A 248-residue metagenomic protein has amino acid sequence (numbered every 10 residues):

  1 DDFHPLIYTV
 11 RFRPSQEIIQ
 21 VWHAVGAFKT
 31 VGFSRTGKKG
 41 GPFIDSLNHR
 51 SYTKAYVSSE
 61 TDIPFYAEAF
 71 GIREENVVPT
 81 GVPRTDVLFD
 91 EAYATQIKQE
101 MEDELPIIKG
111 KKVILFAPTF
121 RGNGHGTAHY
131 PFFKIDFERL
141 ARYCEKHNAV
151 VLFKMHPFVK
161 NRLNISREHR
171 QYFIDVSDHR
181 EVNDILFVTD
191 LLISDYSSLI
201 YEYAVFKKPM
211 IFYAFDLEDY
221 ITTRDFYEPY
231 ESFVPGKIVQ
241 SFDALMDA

Functional and structural regions predicted by a protein language model:
D1-T95: Active-site and donor-binding regions of nucleotide-sugar-utilizing enzymes
D2-H4, S58-T61, M155-P157, Y196 (+1 more regions): Helix N-cap/beta->alpha junction signal
Y8-R11, Q16-W22, R180-R224: A donor-sugar binding/catalytic signature common to diverse glycosyltransferases and related nucleotide-sugar
D45, L140, V182: Acidic, amphipathic alpha-helical patches
R50-A55, V150, V188-L191, V234-G236: Short active-site oxyanion
V77, P83-I165, V239: Conserved catalytic-core segment of nucleotide-activated headgroup transferases in glycan assembly
V159-D178: Nucleotide-activated donor-binding/catalytic signature segment of Leloir-type glycosyltransferases, i.e., the conserved
S166-Q171, S198-A248: Catalytic binding pocket for nucleotide-activated donors in carbohydrate/polymer assembly enzymes
